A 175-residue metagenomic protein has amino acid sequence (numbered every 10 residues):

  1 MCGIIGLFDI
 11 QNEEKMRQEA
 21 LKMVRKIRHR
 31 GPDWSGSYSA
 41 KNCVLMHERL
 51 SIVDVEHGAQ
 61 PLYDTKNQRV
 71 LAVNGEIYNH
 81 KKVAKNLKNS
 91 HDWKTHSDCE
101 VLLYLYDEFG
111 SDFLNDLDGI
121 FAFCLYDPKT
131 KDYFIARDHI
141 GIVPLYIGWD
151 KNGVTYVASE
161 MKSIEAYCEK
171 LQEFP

Functional and structural regions predicted by a protein language model:
M1-P175: Cysteine-centered catalytic environments shared across enzyme families
